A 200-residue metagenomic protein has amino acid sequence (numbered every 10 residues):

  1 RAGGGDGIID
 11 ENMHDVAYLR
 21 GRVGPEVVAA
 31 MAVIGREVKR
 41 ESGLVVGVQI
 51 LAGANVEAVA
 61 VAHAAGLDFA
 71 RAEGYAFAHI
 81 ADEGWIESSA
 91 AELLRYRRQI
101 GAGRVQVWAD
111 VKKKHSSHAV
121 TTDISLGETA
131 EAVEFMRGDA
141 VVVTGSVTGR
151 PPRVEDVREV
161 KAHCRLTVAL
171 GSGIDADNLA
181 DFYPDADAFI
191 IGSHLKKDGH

Functional and structural regions predicted by a protein language model:
R1, V45-A54, A109-G127, L170 (+1 more regions): Active-site mouth loops of central-metabolism enzymes
G7-A30, A76-D82, G138-P152, K196-H200: Glycine-rich, proline-tolerant flexible connector loops at the mouths of alpha/beta enzymes
I8-D10, V46-I50, A70-A72, V105-V111 (+3 more regions): Hydrophobic faces of well-ordered beta-strands that scaffold small-molecule active sites in alpha/beta enzyme cores
L19-V48, S88-A109, P152-D175: Alpha-helix-loop-beta-strand connector modules within alpha/beta enzyme cores
M31-H79, W85: Glycine/small-residue-rich loop that forms an oxyanion/phosphate-binding "nest" at active or ligand-binding sites
G53-G66, T129, V160-L166, L170-I191: Catalytic cores of alpha/beta
H63-A140: Conserved anion-binding
G84-E92, V157, K161, A188-H200: C-terminal helical cap(s) of enzyme catalytic domains, especially alpha/beta-barrels
